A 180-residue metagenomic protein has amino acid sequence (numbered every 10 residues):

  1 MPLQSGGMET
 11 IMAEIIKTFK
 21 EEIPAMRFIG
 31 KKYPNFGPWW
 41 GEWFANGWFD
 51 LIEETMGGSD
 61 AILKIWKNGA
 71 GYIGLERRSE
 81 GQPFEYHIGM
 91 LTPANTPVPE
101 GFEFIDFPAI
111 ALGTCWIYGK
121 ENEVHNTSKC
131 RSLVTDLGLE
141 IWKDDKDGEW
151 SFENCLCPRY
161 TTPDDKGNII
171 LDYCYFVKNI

Functional and structural regions predicted by a protein language model:
P2-I180: A solvent-exposed interaction/effector surface
